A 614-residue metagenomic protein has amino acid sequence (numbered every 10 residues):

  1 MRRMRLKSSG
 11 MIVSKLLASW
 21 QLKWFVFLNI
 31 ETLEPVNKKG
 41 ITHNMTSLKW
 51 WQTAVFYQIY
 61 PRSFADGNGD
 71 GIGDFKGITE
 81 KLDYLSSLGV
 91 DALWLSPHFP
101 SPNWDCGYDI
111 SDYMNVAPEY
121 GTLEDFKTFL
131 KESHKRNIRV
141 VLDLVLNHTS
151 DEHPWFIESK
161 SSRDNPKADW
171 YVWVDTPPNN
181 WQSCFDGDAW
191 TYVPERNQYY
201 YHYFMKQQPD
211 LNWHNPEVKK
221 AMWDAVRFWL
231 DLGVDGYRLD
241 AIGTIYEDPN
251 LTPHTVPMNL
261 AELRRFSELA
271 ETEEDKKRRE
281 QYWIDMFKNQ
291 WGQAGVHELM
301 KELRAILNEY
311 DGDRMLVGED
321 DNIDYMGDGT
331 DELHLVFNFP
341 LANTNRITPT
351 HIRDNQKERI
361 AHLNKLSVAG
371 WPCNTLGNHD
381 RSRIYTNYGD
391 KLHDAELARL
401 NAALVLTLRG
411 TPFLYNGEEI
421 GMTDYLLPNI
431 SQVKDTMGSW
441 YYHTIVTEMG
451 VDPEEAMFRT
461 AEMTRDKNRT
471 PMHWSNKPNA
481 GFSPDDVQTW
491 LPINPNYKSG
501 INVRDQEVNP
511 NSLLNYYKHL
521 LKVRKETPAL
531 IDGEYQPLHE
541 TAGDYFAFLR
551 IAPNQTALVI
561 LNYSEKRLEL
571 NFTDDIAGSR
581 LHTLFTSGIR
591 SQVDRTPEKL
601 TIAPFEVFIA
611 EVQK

Functional and structural regions predicted by a protein language model:
M1-N37: Feature captures hydrophobic
M45-R227, D231, G243-D321, M472: Acidic/aromatic-lined carbohydrate-recognition and catalytic surfaces of CAZymes acting on diverse glycans
W50-W51, N250, T255-K288, E298-R304 (+8 more regions): Loop/helix patches that line or flank the sugar-binding groove of alpha-linked glycan CAZymes
S101-D105, H148-W155, I245-D248, D324-G327 (+5 more regions): Short catalytic/ligand-binding loop motif for oxyanion handling, primarily in non-cytosolic enzymes, centered on
R567-G588: Beta-strand-rich binding/interaction modules
D594-K614: C-terminal beta-strand-rich structural cap/linker in extracellular carbohydrate-active enzymes
